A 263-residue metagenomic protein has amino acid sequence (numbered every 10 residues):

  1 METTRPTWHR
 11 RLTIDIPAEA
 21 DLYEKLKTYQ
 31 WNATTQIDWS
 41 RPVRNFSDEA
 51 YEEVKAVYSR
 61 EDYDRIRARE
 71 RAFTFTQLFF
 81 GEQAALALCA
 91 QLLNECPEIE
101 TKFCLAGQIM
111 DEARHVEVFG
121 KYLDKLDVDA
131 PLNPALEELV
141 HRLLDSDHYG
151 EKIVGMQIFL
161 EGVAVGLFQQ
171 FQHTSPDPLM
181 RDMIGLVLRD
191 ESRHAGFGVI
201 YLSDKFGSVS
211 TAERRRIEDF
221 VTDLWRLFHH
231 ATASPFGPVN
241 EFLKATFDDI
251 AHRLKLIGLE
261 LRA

Functional and structural regions predicted by a protein language model:
M1-L88, N94-K102, K125-L132, D147 (+2 more regions): Terminal targeting/low-complexity segments that flank the catalytic cores of oxidoreductases
L78-L86, Q108-L123, V154-F168, V187-G198 (+2 more regions): Alpha-helical transition-metal enzyme core signature, strongest for iron centers
A90-E95, F168-Q172: Well-ordered alpha-helical scaffold segments within catalytic/enzyme domains
F103-G107, D182-G185, R215: Short, charged, amphipathic alpha-helical segments
K125-L136, V140, G150-Q170: All-alpha helical catalytic cores of prenyl diphosphate-utilizing isoprenoid enzymes
R142-L144: Helical catalytic core of nucleic-acid polymerases
Q169-R181: Acidic interhelical loop/turn segments
Q172-S175, L188-A195, V199-E213, F228: Alpha-helix capping/termination and helix-coil
